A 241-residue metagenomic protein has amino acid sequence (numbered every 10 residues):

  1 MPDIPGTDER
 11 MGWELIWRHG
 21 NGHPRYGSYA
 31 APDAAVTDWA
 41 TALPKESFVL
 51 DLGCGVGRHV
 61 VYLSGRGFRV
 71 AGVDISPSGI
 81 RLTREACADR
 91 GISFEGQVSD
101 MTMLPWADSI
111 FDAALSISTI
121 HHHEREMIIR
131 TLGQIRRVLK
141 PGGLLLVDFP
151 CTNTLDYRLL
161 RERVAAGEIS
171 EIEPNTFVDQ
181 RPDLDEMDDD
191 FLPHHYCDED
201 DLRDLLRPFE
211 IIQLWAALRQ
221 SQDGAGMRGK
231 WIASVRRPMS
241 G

Functional and structural regions predicted by a protein language model:
M1-P44, G55-M103, M127, L144-G241: Class I (Rossmann-like) S-adenosyl-L-methionine-dependent methyltransferase catalytic domain, capturing the SAM-binding
S47-F48: Nucleotide donor/acceptor-binding cores
L52: Conserved beta-strand/loop positions that form the S-adenosyl-L-methionine
T102-A114: A short acidic, Gly/Pro-enriched loop at the edge of an enzyme's catalytic core that lines a small-molecule cofactor
D108, R125-I129: Conserved strand-to-helix beginnings and helix N-cap segments that scaffold or border functional pockets
S116-T119: A short beta-strand submotif of the Rossmann-like class I SAM-dependent methyltransferase core that lines
H121-H123: A short His-aromatic
I129-P141: A short glycine-rich, Lys/Arg-flanked "PGG" loop and its adjoining helix->strand segment in the class I
